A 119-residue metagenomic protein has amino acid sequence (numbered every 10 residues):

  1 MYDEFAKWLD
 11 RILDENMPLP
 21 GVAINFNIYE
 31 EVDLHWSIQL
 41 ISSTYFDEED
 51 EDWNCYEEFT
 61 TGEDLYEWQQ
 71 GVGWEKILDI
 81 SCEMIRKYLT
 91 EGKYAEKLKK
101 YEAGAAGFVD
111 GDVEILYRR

Functional and structural regions predicted by a protein language model:
D3-P18, D33, F46-E51, F59 (+1 more regions): Acidic, proline/glycine-rich low-complexity IDRs
L19-F46: N-terminal interaction modules that seed assembly of large macromolecular complexes
W36-V72, Y117: Intrinsically disordered, low-complexity regulatory segments enriched in Ser/Thr/Pro and charged residues
G71-I80: Short, surface-exposed tryptophan/glycine-enriched loops that mediate extracellular molecular recognition
